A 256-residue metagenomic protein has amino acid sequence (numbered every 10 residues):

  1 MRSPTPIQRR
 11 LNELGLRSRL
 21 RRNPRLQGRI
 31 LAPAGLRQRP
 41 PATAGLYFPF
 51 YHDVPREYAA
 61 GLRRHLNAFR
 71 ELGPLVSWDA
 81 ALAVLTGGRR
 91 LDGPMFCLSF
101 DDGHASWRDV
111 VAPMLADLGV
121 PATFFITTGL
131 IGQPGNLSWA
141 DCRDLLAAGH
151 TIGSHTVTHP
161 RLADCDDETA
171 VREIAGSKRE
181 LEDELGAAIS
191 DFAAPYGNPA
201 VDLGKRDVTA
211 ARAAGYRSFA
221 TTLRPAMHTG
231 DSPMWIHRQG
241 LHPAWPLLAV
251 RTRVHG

Functional and structural regions predicted by a protein language model:
M1-S99, H104-S106, D164-G256: C-terminal active-site subregion of NodB/CE4 polysaccharide deacetylases
H52-D53, I126-T128, T156-P160, A193: Short, histidine-centered active-site or binding-site loop motifs used for metal coordination, general acid-base
V76, T123-F125, G153, F219-A220: Structural detector of well-ordered beta-strand residues that form the stable sheet scaffold of enzyme domains
W107-T128: A short alpha/beta connector and helix-capping loop motif
G129-I131, P225: Short beta-alpha junction loops
I131, S138-C142, L146-A170: Histidine/lysine/aspartate-rich catalytic loop segments that bind and position anionic ligands
I131-G135, A200-D202: Active-site glycine- and acidic-residue-rich loops that bind and position anionic ligands or nucleotide-like cofactors
